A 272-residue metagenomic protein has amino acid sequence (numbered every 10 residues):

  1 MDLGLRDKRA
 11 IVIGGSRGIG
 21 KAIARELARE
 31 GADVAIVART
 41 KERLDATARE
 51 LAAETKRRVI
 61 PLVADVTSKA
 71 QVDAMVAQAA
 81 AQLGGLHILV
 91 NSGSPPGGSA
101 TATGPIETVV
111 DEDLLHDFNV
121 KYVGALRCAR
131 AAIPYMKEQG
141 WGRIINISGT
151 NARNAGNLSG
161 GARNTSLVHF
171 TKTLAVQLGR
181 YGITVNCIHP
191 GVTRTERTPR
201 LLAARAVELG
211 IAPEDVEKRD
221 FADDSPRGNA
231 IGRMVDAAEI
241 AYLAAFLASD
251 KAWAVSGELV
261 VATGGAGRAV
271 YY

Functional and structural regions predicted by a protein language model:
L3-A35: Canonical Rossmann dinucleotide-binding motif of NAD(H)/NADP(H)-dependent dehydrogenases/reductases, specifically
G18, T103, R233, A244-A245 (+1 more regions): Short C-terminal tail/terminal secondary-structure segment of NAD(P)H-dependent dehydrogenase/reductase domains
D73, S94-L115, E138, S159-G160: Conserved mid-core segment of classical short-chain dehydrogenase/reductases
H87, E107-L126, W141, I145 (+2 more regions): Catalytic Tyr-X3-Lys loop
P95-P96, D111, R143-R180, G191-T193: Catalytic loop of short-chain dehydrogenase/reductase
A129-R130, K172: A short, exposed helix-loop element centered on a Lys and neighboring polar residues
P134, V176-Q177, W253: Alpha-helical segment proximal to the catalytic Tyr-Lys
G179, T184, V255-G257: Short, small/polar-rich loop/turn modules that mediate ligand/substrate recognition or access, typified
